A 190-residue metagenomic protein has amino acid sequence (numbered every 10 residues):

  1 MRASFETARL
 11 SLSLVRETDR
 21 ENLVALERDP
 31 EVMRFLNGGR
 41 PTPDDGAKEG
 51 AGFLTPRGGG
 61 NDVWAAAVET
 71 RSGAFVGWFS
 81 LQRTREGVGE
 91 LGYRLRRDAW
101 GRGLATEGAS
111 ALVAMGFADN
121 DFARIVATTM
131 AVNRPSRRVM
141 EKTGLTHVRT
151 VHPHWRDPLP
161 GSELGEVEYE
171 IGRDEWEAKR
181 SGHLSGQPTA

Functional and structural regions predicted by a protein language model:
M1-R34, A67-A190: Acyl-donor (CoA/ACP) binding surface of acyl/acetyltransferases
E17-V24, P43-A51: An amphipathic alpha-helix signature
M33-P41: A short gly/proline-enriched turn/hairpin at secondary-structure junctions
F53-A67: A short helix-loop-beta-strand connector motif used in the catalytic cores of GNAT acetyltransferases and, in some
